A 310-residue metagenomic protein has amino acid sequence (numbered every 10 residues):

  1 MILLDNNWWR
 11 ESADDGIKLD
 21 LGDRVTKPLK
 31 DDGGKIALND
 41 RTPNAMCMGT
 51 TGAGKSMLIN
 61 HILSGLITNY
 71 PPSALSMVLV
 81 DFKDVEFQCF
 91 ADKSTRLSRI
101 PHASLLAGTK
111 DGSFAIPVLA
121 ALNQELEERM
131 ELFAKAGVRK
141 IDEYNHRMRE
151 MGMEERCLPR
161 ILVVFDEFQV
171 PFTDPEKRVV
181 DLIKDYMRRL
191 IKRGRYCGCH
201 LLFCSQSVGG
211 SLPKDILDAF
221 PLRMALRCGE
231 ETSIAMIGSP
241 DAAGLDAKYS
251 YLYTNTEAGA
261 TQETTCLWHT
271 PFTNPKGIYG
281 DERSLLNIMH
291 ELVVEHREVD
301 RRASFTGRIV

Functional and structural regions predicted by a protein language model:
M1-K140, M153-G238, A242-D246, Y253-L267 (+2 more regions): P-loop NTPase catalytic phosphate-binding loop
D142-G152: Conserved RecA-like ASCE ATPase "motif II neighborhood" in helicase/translocase motors
